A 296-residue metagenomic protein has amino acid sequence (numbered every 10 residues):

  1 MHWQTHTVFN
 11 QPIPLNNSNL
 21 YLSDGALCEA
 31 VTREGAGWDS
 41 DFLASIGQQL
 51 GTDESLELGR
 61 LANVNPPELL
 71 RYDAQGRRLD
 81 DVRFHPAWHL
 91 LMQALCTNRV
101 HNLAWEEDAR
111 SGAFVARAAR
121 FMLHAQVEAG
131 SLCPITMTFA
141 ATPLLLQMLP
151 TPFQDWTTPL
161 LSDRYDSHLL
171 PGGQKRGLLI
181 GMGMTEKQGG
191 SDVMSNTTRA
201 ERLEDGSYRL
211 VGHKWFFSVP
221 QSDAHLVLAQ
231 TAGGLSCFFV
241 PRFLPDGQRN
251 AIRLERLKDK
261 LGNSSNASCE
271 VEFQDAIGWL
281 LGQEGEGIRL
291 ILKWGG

Functional and structural regions predicted by a protein language model:
M1-R110, A129: Extended, charge-enriched "interface" segments that sit outside catalytic cores
D80-P171, F217-V219: Internal helix-loop-helix
L103-E106, A119-A129, F139-P143, M182 (+3 more regions): Glycine- and acidic
T136, G177, V193-S195, P220-S222 (+3 more regions): Short, solvent-exposed loop/turn segments at the edges of secondary structure
L149-T198, R202-G206: Internal maturation/activation junctions in enzymes
Q188-S191, F216-S218, Q230, K260-N266: Short Gly/Pro-enriched turn/cap motifs at secondary-structure boundaries
S207-A251: A short core secondary-structure module
D246-Q248, E255, E270-G296: A glycine-rich, basic-preceded beta-loop-alpha segment at the flavin cofactor/substrate interface of flavin-utilizing
